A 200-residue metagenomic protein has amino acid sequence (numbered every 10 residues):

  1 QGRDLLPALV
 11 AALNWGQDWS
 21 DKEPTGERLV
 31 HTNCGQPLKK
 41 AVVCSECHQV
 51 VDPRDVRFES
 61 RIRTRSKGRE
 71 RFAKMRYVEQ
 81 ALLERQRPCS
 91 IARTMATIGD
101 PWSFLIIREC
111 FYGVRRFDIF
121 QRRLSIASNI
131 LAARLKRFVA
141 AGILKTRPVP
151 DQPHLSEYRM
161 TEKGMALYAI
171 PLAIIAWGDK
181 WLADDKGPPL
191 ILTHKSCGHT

Functional and structural regions predicted by a protein language model:
Q1-L9, G99, Q152-P171: Basic, amphipathic "hinge/linker" alpha-helix immediately C-terminal to the N-terminal HTH DNA-binding motif
D4-K22, A166-D184: Short, solvent-exposed amphipathic helices
A8, V56, V149: Surface loops and adjacent helix of pleckstrin homology
Q17-L83, A183-T200: C-terminal regulatory/oligomerization modules of transcriptional regulators
V43, C89-I130: N-terminal helix-turn-helix DNA-binding core of bacterial DNA-binding proteins
E79, E84-R93: Extended, structured, electrostatic nucleic-acid-contact surfaces
L135-K136: Short, hydrophobic-biased segments on the C-terminal half of alpha helices that form "recognition helices"
V139-H154: Beta-hairpin "wing" of winged helix-turn-helix
